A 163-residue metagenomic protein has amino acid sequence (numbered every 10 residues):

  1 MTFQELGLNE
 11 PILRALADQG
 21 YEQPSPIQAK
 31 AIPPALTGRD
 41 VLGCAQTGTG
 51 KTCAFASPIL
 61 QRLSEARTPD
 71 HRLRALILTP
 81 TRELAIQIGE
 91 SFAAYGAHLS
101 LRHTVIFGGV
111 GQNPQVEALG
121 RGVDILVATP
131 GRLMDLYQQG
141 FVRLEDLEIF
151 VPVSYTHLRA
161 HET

Functional and structural regions predicted by a protein language model:
T2-L42: Conserved pre-motif I regulatory segment
L6, A15, Q19, P34-A35 (+7 more regions): Amphipathic alpha-helical segments that mediate coupling or scaffolding at interfaces
K30-A97: Conserved P-loop/Walker A NTP-binding site and adjacent catalytic elements of P-loop NTPases
H71-D135: Conserved nucleic-acid-binding Ia/Ib motif block in the N-terminal RecA-like helicase ATPase lobe
V127, V151-P152: Walker B beta-strand of ABC/ABC-like P-loop ATPase nucleotide-binding domains, specifically the conserved hydrophobic
P130, S154-Y155: Walker B catalytic acidic pair
Q139-E148: Short basic/glycine-enriched coil/helix segment immediately N-terminal to the Walker B
T156-T163: Conserved small/polar residues in nucleotide/adenosyl-binding loops
